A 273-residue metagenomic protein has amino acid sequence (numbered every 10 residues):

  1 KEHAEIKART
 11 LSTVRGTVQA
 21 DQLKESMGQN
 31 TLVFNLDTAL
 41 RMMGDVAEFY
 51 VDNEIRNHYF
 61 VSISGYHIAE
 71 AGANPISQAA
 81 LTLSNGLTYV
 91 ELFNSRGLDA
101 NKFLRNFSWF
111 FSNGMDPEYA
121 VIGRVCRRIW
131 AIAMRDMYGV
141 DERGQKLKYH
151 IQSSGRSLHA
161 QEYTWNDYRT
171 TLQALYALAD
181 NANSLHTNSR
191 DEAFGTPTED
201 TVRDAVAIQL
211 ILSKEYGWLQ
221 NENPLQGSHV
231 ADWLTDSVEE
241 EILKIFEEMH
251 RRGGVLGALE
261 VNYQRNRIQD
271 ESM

Functional and structural regions predicted by a protein language model:
K1, F34-R41, L81-N85, M115-I132 (+2 more regions): Structured ligand/cofactor/substrate-binding pocket environments in proteins
K1-N113, E118-Y119, M137, G144-H150 (+2 more regions): Catalytic alpha/beta active-site cores
E2, M42-D45, F49, N85-T88 (+9 more regions): Alpha-helical scaffold segments in soluble metabolic enzymes
A8, W130, D180, I208 (+2 more regions): Conserved, mostly hydrophobic/aromatic
E25-V33, E70-A73, F111-E118, Q152-Y163 (+2 more regions): Short beta-alpha connecting loops at secondary-structure transitions that line or flank enzyme active sites
D99-F103, V140-Q152, Q161-A193, P197-W218 (+1 more regions): Flexible glycine/proline-rich, aromatic-decorated loop/lid segments
P117-R127, A131-M137, I242, F246-H250 (+2 more regions): C-terminal amphipathic alpha-helical
Q209, G217-M273: Flexible, glycine-rich loop/tail regions that form catalytic "lids" or insertion modules at the edges of active sites
